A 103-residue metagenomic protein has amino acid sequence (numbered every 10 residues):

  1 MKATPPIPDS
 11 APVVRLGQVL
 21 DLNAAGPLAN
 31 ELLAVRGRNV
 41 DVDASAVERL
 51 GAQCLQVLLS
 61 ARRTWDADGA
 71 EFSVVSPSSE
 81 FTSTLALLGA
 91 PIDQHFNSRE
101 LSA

Functional and structural regions predicted by a protein language model:
M1-Q53, V57-A103: STAS-like cytosolic regulatory interaction modules
